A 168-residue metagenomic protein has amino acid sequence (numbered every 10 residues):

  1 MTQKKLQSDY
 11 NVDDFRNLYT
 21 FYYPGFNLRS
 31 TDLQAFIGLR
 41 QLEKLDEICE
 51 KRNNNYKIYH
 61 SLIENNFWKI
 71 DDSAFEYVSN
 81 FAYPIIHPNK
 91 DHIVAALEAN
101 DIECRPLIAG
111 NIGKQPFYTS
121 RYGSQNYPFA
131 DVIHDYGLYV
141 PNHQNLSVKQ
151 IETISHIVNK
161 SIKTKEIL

Functional and structural regions predicted by a protein language model:
M1-L168: PLP-dependent aminotransferase class I/II
